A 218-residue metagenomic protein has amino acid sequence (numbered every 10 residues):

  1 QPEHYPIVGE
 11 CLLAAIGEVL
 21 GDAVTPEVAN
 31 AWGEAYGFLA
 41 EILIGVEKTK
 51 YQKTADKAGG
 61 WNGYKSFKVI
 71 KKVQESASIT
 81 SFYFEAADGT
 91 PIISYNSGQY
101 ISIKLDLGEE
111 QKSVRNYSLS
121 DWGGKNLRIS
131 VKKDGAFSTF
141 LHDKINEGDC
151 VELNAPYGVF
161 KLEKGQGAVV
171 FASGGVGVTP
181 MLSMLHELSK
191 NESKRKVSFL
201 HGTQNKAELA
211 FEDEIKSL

Functional and structural regions predicted by a protein language model:
Q1-G63: Globin-like tetrapyrrole-binding proteins
V8, N30, F137-L218: FNR/FR-type flavoprotein reductase catalytic core
I16, L20-V24, S76, E192 (+1 more regions): Short coil/turn residues that cap or connect secondary-structure elements
V19, D88, F171: Short, flexible active-site loop motifs that bind/organize anionic cofactors or intermediates
A40-L43, A77, A207-E208: Short, well-ordered, mixed-charge alpha-helical segments that flank or form enzyme active sites
K57-C150, T203-N205, K216: Ferredoxin-reductase
